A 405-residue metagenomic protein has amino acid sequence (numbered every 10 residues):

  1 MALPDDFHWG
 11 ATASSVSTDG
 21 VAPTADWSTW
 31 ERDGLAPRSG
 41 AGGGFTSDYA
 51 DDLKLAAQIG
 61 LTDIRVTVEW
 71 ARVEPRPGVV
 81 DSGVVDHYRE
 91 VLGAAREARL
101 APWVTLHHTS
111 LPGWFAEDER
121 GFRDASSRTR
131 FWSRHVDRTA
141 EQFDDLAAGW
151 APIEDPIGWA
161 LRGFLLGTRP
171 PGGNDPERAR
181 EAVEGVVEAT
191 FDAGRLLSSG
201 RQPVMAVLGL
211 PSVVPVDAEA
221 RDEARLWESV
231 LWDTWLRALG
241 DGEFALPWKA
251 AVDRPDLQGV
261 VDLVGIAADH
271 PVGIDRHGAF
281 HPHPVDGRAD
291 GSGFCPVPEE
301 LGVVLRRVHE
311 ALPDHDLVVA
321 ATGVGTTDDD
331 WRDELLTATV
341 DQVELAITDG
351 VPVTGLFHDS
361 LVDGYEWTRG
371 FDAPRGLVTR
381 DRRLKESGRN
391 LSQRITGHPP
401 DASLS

Functional and structural regions predicted by a protein language model:
M1-R32, G78, R89-R332, D341-S405: Active-site region of glycoside hydrolase catalytic domains
D6-H8, T46, D63: A common structural microfeature
S28-I59: Aromatic- and Gly/Pro-rich amphipathic surface segment
G44, D51, G83, G185 (+1 more regions): Residue-level signal for the nucleotide or nucleotide-sugar donor/cofactor binding architecture
S47, K54, D86-R89, G93: N-terminal, well-ordered alpha-helical segments
D48-E69, G259-L263: Catalytic domains of carbohydrate-active enzymes, especially glycoside hydrolases
I59-V85, H107: Aromatic-lined carbohydrate-binding/catalytic grooves of carbohydrate-active enzymes
